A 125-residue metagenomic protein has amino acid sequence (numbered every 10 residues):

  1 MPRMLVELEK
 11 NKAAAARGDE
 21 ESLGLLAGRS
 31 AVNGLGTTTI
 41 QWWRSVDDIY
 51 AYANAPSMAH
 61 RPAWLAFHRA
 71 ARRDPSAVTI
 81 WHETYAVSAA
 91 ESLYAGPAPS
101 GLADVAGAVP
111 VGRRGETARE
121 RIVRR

Functional and structural regions predicted by a protein language model:
P2-T38, R72-A77, H82, A108-R124: Short, glycine- and small/hydrophobic-rich beta-strand elements in well-ordered beta-sheets
N33, V46-T79: An amphipathic, aromatic/His-enriched active-site/gating alpha helix that lines ligand/cofactor pockets
T37-T38, I49-A51, E91: Short catalytic/ligand-binding loop motif for oxyanion handling, primarily in non-cytosolic enzymes, centered on
W42-R44: Tryptophan-centric aromatic hotspots in well-structured domains and transmembrane helices
A59-A66, T84, A89-E91, G96-R125: Long, compositionally biased terminal regions
